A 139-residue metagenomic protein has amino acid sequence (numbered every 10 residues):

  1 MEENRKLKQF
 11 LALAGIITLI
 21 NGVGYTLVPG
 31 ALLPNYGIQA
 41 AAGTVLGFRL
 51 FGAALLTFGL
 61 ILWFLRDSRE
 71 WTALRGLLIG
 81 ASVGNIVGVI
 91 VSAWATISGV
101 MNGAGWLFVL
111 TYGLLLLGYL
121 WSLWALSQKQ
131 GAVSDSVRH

Functional and structural regions predicted by a protein language model:
M1-I17: Cytosolic juxtamembrane helix and N-cap/initiation of the first transmembrane helix
M1-N4, S127-H139: Short, charged juxtamembrane terminal tails flanking transmembrane helices
I16, I20-T26, T44-D67, I79-I90: Core segments of alpha-helical transmembrane spans in multipass integral membrane proteins
V23-Y36: Short membrane-interface helical motifs at transmembrane helix boundaries in multi-pass membrane transporters
G37-V45, G76-L77, V100-T111: Non-cytosolic membrane-interface motifs at loop->transmembrane helix junctions
L62-L74, T96-I97: Juxtamembrane helix-break-helix junctions at the cytosolic face of small multi-pass alpha-helical membrane proteins
I90-L107, W124: Membrane-helix boundary connector in multi-pass membrane proteins
L114-V133: Membrane-water interface at the C-terminal end of transmembrane alpha helices
